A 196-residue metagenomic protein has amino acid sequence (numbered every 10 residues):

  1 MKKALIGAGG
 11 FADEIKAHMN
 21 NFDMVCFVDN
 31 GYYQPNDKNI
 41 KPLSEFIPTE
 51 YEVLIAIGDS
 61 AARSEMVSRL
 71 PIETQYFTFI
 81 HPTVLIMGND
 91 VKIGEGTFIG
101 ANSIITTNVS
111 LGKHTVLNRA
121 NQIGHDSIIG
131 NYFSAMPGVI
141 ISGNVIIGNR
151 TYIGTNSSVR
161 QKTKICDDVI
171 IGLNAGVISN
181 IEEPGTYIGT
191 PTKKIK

Functional and structural regions predicted by a protein language model:
M1-F46, T97: Hydrophobic, well-ordered beta-alpha structural blocks that scaffold small-molecule cofactor pockets
G7, V53, Y76, G124-H125: Generic structural signal for conserved hydrophobic packing positions in ordered secondary structure
A8, D29-N30, G58, H81 (+1 more regions): Cofactor-binding loop segments of dinucleotide-utilizing enzymes, especially the Rossmann-like FAD- and NAD(P)+-binding
G10-D13, A61-A62, K92: Short alpha-helical
K16-H18, E65-R69, L111, E182-E183: Short amphipathic alpha-helical segments
Y33-M87: Phosphate-bearing ligand-interacting subdomains that bind or position ATP/ADP/UDP/GDP/NAD(P) or nucleotide-linked
I80-I195: Structural signal for interior beta-strand "rungs" in well-ordered beta-sheet cores of soluble enzyme domains
